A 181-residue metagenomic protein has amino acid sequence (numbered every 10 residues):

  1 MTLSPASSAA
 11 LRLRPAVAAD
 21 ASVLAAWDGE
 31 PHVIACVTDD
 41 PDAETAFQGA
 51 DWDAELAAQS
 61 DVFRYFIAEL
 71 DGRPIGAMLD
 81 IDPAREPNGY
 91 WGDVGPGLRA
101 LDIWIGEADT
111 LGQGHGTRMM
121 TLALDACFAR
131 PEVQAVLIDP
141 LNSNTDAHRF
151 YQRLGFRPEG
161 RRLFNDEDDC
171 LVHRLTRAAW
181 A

Functional and structural regions predicted by a protein language model:
M1-A10, P15-D53, A181: A short, well-structured alpha-helix characteristic of acyl/acetyltransferase catalytic modules
T2-S4, R153, R162-A181: Terminal substrate-recognition subdomain of acyl/acetyltransferases
F47-T110, A126, R177-A178: Acetyl-CoA-dependent GNAT
T110, G114-A123: Conserved acetyl-CoA pyrophosphate-binding loop and the N-cap/start of the following alpha-helix in GNAT-like
T117-R118, N142-G160: Conserved active-site alpha-helix within GNAT-family acetyltransferase domains
M120-F128, Q152: A conserved short alpha-helix in the GNAT/GCN5 acetyltransferase fold that borders and helps form the acetyl-CoA
L122, L137-H148, F164-D169: Conserved beta-strand-loop-alpha-helix junction that forms the acyl-donor binding cleft
A129-D139: Conserved GNAT acetyl-CoA-binding A-motif
